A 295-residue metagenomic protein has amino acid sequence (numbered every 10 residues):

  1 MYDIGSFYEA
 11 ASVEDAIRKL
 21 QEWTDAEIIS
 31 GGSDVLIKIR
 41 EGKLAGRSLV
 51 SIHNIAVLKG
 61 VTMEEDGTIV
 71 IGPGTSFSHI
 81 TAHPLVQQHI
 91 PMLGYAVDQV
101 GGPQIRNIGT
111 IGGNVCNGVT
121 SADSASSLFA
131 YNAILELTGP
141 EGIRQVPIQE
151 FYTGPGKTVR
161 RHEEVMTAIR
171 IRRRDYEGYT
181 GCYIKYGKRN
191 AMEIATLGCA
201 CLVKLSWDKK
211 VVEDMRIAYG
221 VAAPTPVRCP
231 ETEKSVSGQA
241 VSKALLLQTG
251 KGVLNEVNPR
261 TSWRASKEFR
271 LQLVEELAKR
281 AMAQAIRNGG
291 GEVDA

Functional and structural regions predicted by a protein language model:
M1-A295: C-terminal structural segment of proteins
